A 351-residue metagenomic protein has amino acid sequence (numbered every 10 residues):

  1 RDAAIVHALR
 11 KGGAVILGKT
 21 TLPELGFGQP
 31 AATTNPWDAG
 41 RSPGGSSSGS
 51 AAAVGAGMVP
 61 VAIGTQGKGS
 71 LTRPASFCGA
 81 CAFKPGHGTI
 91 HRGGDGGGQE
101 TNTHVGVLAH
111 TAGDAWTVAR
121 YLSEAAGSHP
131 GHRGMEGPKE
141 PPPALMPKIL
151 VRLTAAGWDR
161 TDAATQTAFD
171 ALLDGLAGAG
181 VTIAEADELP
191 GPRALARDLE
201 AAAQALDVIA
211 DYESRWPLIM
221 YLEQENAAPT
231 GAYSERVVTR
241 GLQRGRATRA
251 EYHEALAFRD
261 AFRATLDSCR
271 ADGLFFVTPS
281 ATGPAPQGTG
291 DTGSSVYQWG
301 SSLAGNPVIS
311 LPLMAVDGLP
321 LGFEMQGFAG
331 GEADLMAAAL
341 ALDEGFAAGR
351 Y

Functional and structural regions predicted by a protein language model:
R1-K68, A179, M314: Gly/Ser-rich catalytic/binding loops embedded in alpha/beta enzyme cores
R10-K19, W116, L122, A247-Y351: Glycine-rich, small-residue loops and helix-cap segments that act as flexible hinges at active-site edges
A31-A39, A196-S214: Charged, often glycine-rich, active-site loop that binds/positions anionic groups
T72-C78: Structural signature of FAD isoalloxazine-binding scaffolds in flavoprotein oxidoreductases
C81-L172, Q224, F346-Y351: A short helix-breaking turn/cap at a secondary-structure junction
P147, A205-R263, D267, P312-G322: Short helix-loop capping/hinge segments that flank enzyme active sites or metal/cofactor-binding pockets
A163-E188, I219-N226, Y252-G273: Acyltransferase
T182-A202: Short connector loops at secondary-structure junctions
